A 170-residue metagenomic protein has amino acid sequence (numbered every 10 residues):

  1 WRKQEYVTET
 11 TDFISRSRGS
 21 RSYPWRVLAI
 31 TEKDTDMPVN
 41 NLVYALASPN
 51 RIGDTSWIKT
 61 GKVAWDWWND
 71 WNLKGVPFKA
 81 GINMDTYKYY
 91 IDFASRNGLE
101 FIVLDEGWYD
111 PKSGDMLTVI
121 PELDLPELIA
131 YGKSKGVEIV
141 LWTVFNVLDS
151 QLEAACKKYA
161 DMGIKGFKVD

Functional and structural regions predicted by a protein language model:
W1-N50: N-terminal accessory beta-strand-rich subdomains and adjacent acidic, glycine-rich linkers that precede catalytic cores
E9, F13-I14, S22, D54 (+2 more regions): Bulky hydrophobic/aromatic packing residues
S22, K59-G61: Sequence-level motif detector for i,i+2 pairs with an aromatic at +2
D34-N40, Y44, R51-T55, K59 (+3 more regions): Conserved mixed alpha/beta catalytic, RNA-binding, or beta-rich assembly cores of soluble enzyme, regulatory
V63-V169: Substrate-binding cleft of carbohydrate-active enzyme catalytic domains
